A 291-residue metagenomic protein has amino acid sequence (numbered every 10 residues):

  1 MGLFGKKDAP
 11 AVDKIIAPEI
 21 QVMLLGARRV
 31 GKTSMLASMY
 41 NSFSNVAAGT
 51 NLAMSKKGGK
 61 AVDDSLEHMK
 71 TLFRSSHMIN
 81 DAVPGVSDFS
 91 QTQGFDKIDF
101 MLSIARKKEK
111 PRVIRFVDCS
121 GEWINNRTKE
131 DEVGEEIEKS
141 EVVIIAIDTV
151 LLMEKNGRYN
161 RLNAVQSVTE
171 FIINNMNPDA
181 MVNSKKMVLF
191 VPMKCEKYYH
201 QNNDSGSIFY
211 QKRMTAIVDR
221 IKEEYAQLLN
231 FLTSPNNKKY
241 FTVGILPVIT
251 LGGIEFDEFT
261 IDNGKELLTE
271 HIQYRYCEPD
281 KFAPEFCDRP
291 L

Functional and structural regions predicted by a protein language model:
L3-G94, S103-I114: Conserved G1/Walker A P-loop phosphate-binding module
V12-I15, K107, G134-E136, N177-V182: Surface-exposed acidic, glycine-flexible loop patches that form ligand/cofactor-binding and adhesion interfaces
P18, G31, E138-K139, S184: Residue-level preference for short coil/turn positions at secondary-structure junctions
E19-Q21, K97, P111, K185-M187 (+1 more regions): Extracellular structured ligand-interaction cores
N41, G121, E196-K197: Active-site micro-motifs of SAM-dependent methyltransferase domains
G85-I144, L151-R158, F171: Switch II of P-loop NTPase G domains
K139-L291: Conserved GTP-binding G-domain of TRAFAC-class P-loop NTPases and closely related GTPase folds
